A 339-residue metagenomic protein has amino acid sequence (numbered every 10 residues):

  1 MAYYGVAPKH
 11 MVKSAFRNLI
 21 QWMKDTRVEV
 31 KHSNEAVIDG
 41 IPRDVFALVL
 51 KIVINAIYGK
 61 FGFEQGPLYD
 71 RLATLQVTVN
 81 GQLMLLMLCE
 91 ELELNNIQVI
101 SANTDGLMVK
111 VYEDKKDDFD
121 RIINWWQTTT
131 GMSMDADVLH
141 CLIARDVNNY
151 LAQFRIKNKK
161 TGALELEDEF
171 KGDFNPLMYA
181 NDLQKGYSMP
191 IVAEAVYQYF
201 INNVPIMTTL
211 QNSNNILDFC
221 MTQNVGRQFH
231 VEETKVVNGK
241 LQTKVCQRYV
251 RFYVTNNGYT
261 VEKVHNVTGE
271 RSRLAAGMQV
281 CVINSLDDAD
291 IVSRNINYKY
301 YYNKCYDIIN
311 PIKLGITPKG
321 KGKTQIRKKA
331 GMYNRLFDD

Functional and structural regions predicted by a protein language model:
M1-D339: Conserved acidic
